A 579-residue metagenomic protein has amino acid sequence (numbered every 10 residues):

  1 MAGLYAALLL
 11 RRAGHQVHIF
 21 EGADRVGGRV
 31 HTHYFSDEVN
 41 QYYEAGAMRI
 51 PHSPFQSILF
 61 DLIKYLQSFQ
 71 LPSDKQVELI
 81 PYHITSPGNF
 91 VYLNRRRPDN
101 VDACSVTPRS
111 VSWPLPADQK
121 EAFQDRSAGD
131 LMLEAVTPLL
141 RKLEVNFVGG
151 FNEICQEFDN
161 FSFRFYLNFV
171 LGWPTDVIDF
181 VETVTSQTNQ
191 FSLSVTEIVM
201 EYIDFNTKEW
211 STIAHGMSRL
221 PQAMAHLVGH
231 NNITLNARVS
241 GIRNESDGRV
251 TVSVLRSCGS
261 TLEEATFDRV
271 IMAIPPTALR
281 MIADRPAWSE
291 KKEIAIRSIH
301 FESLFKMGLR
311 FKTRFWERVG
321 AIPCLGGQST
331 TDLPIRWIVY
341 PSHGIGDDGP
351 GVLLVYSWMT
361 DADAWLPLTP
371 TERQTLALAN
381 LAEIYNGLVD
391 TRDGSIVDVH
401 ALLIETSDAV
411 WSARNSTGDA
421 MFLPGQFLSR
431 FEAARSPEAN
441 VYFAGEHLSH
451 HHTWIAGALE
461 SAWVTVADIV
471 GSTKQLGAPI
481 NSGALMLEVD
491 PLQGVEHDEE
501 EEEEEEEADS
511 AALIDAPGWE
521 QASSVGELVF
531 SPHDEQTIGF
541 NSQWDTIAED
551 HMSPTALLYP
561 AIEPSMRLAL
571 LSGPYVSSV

Functional and structural regions predicted by a protein language model:
G3: N-terminal Rossmann-fold NAD(P) dinucleotide-binding loop
R11-D37: Glycine-rich FAD pyrophosphate-binding loop
G28-I58, N146-N152, V184-E201: Glycine-rich active-site loop/strand segments that organize a redox cofactor
Y43-S53, V148-E157, N206-A214, K292-H300 (+4 more regions): Active-site rim elements
K64-Y65, S73-N189: Mobile amphipathic helical/loop "lid" adjacent to a hydrophobic cofactor/ligand pocket
L131-G241, E245-T251, S257-C258, T266 (+2 more regions): Active-site/ligand-binding neighborhood in enzyme catalytic cores
L235-Y356, D363, I384: Mid-domain catalytic core of redox enzymes that form a hydrophobic substrate pocket/lid adjacent to a catalytic redox
R256, S303, V319-V579: Conserved flavin/dinucleotide-binding core of flavoenzymes
